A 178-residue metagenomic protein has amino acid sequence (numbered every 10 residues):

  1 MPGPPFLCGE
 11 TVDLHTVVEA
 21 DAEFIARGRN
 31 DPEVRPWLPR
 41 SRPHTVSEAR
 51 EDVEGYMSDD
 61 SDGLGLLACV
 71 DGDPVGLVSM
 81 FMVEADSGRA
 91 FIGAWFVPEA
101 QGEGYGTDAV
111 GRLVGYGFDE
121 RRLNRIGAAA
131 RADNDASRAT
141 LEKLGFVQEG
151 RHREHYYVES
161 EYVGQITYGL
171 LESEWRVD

Functional and structural regions predicted by a protein language model:
M1-E23, R27-P32, A68-D178: Acyl-donor (CoA/ACP) binding surface of acyl/acetyltransferases
E33-G55: Conserved GNAT-fold acetyl-CoA-binding loop/helix
S41-R42, G65, Y157: Sparse recognition of residues in long alpha-helices and their boundaries
V53-L67, P74-G76: A short helix-loop-beta-strand connector motif used in the catalytic cores of GNAT acetyltransferases and, in some
